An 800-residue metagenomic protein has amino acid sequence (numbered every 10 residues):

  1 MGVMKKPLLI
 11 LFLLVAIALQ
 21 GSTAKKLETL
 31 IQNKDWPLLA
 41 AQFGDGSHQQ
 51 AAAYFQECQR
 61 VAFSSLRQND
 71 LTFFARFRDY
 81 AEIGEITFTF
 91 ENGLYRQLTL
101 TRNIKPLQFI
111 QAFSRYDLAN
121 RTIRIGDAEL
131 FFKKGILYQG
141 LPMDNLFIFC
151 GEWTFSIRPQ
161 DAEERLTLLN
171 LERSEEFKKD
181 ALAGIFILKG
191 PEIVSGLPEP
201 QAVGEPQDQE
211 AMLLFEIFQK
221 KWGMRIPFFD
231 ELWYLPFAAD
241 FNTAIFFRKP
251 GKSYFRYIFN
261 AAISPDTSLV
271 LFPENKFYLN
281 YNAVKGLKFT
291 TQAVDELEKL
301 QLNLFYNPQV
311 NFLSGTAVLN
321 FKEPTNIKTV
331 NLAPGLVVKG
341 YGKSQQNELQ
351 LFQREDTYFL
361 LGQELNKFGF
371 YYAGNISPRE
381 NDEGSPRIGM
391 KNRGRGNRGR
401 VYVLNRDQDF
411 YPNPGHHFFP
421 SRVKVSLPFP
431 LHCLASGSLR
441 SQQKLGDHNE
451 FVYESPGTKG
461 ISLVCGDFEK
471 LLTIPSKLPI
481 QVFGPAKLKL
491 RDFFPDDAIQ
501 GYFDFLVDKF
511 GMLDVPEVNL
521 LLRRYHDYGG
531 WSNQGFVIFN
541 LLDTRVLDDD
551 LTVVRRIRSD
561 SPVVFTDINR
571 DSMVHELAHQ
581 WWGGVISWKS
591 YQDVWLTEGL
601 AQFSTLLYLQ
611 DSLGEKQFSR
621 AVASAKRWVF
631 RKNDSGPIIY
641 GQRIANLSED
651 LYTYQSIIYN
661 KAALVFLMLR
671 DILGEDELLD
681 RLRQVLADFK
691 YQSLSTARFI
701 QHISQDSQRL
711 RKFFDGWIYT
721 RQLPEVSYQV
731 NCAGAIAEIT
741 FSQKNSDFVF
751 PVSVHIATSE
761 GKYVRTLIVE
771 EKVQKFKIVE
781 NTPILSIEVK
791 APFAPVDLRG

Functional and structural regions predicted by a protein language model:
T23-A81, A697-Q701, L710-R711: Short solvent-exposed beta->alpha transition segments
I110-E210, N326-K391, G446-E450, V773-P783: A surface-exposed beta-strand-loop module
A183, I187-D295, K299-F305, L313 (+3 more regions): Extended, low-hydrophobicity, Ser/Thr/Pro/Gly-biased non-transmembrane segments
V284, T290-V318, E323-N326, N331-L336 (+2 more regions): Hydrophobic helix-coil surface modules that form long, contiguous segments used for peptide/substrate interaction
P324-S344, L434, L710-R711, V726 (+1 more regions): Beta-strand-rich binding/interaction modules
Y402-V403, P412, H417, Q500 (+3 more regions): Zinc-dependent metallopeptidase catalytic helix centered on the HExxH motif and its immediate flanking segment
K489-L490, M512-D514, S648, Q655-I739: Amphipathic alpha-helical substructures
D567, E598-L664, M668, I672 (+1 more regions): Acidic/His/Gly-enriched intrinsically disordered linker/tail segments that often contain short helix/coil "MoRF-like"
